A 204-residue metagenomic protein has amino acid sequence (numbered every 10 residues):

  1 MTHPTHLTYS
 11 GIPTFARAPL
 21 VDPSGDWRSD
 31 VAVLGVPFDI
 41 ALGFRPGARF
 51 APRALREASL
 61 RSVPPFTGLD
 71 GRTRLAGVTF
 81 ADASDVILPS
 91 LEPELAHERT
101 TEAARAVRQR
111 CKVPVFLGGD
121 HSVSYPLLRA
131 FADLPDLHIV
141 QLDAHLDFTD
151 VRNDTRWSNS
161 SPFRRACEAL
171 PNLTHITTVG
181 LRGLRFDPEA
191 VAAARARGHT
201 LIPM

Functional and structural regions predicted by a protein language model:
T2-M204: Conserved alpha-helical scaffold segments that buttress catalytic/binding sites
